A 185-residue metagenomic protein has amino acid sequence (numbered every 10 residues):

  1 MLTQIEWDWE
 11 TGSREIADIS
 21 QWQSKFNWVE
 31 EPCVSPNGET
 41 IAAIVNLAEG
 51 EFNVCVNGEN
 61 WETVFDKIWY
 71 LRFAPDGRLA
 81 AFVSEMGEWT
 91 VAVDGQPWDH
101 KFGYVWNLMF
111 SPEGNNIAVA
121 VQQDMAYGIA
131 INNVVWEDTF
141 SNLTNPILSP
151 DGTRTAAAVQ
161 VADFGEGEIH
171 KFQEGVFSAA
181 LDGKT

Functional and structural regions predicted by a protein language model:
M1-T185: Non-catalytic tandem-repeat scaffold regions and their flanking low-complexity/translocation tails
